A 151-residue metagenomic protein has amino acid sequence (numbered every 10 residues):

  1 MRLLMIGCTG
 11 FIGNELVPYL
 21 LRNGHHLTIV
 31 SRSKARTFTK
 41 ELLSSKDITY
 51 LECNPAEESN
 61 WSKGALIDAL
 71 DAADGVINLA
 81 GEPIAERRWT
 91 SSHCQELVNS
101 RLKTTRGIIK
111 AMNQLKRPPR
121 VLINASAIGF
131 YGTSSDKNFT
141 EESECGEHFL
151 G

Functional and structural regions predicted by a protein language model:
L3-H25: N-terminal Rossmann NAD(P)H-binding glycine-rich loop of SDR-like oxidoreductase domains
I6, V30, V76-A80, L122-I128: SDR active-site strand-loop-helix element
F11, Y19, E52, S62 (+3 more regions): Soluble, non-transmembrane catalytic domains of enzymes that act on hydrophobic metabolites at membranes
E15-L16, T39, R87-R88, G132-S135: Short glycine-/acidic-enriched loop or helix-start segments at secondary-structure transitions that form or flank
V30-A35, P55: N-terminal Rossmann-fold cofactor-binding loop
R36-S44: Short loop/helix-cap segments at secondary-structure boundaries that form the rim of catalytic
S44-G107: NAD(P)H-binding glycine-rich loop region in Rossmannoid oxidoreductase-like domains and their noncatalytic homologs
C94, R106-H148: Conserved Rossmann-fold NAD(P)-dependent oxidoreductase catalytic core, especially the SDR/UDP-sugar
